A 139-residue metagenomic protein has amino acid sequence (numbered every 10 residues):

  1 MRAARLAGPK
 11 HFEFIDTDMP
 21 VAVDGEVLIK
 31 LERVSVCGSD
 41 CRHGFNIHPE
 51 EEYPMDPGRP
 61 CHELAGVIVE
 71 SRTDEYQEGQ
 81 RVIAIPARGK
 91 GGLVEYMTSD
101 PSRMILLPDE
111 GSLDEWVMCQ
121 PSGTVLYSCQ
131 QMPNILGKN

Functional and structural regions predicted by a protein language model:
R2, E26-L28, N139: Residues that mark the start of a beta-strand
R2, I15, Q80, V94-E95: Extracytoplasmic/periplasmic beta-strand context in beta-sandwich domains, especially the cupredoxin/COX2 CuA-binding
A4-H11: Extracellular beta-rich ligand/substrate-recognition surface
P20-S35, H48-R88: Glycine-rich beta-strand-centered segment in the early N-terminal region that forms part of a ligand/cofactor-binding
S39-F45: Cytochrome P450 core scaffold surrounding the K-helix E-X-X-R motif and the conserved "meander" helix-loop region
H62, I85-N139: NAD(P)H dinucleotide-binding glycine-rich loop of Rossmann-like/cofactor-binding domains, especially the beta1-alpha1
